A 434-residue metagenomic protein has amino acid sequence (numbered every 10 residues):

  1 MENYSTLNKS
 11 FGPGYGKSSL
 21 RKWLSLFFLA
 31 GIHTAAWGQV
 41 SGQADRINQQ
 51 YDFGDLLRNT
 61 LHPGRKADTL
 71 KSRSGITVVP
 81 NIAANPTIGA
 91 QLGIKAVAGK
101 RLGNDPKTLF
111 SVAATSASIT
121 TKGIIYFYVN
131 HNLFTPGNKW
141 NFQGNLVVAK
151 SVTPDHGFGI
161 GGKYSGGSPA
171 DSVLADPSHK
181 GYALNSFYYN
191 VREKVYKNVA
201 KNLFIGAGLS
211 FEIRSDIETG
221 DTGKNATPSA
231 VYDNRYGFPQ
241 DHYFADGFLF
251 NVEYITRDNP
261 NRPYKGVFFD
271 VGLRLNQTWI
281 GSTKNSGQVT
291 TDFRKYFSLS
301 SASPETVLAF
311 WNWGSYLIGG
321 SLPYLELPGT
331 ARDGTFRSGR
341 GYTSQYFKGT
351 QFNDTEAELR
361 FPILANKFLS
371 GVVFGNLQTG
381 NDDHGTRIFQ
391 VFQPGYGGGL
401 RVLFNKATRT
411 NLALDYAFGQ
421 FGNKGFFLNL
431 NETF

Functional and structural regions predicted by a protein language model:
M1-A44, F297: Bacterial Sec-dependent N-terminal signal peptides
Q39-V79: N-terminal targeting leaders of membrane proteins
H62-S74, L102-F110, P136-F142, A200-N202 (+7 more regions): Short loop/turn motifs that connect adjacent beta-strands in outer-membrane beta-barrel proteins
T69-V78, A84-Q240, F244, Q345-G349 (+2 more regions): Gram-negative/organellar outer-membrane beta-barrel architecture
V78-P80, A113-A117, F142-L146, I205-A207 (+8 more regions): Membrane-embedded beta-strand positions of outer-membrane beta-barrel proteins
L92-N104, F127-G137, K197, F250 (+6 more regions): Feature captures outer-membrane beta-barrel proteins of Gram-negative bacteria and organelles
G99-G103, S118-K122, A149-T153, R214-D216 (+7 more regions): Sequence/structural signature of outer-membrane beta-barrel proteins
F248-L249, R257-L369: C-terminal outer-membrane beta-barrel translocator/porin domains of Gram-negative envelope proteins and their
